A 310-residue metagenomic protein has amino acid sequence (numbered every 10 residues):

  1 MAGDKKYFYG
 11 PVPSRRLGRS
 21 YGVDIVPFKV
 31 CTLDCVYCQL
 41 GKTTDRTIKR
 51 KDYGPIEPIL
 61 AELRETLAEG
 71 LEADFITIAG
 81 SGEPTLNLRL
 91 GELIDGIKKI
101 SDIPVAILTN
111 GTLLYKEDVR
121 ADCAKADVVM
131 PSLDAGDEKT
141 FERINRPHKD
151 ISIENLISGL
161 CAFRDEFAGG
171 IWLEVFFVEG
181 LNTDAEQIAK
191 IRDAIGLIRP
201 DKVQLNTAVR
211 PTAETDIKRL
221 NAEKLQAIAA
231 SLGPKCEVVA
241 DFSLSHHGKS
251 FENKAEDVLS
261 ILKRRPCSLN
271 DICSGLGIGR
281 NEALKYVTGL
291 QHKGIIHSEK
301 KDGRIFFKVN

Functional and structural regions predicted by a protein language model:
M1-R19, L60-A61, A68, A185-N310: Auxiliary Fe-S-binding modules of radical SAM enzymes
R15-I56: Canonical Radical SAM [4Fe-4S] cluster-binding loop centered on the CxxxCxxC motif and its immediate flanking residues
F28, D45, E83-P84, G180-L181: Short strand->helix junction
C38-T43, E72-I76, G136-T140, I171-W172: Short, basic/glycine-rich phosphate-binding loops at helix/coil junctions that contact nucleotide phosphates
G41-I78, L88, E92: Conserved alpha-helical substructure of the radical SAM core
T77-E83, N110-G111: Glycine-rich beta-strand-to-loop/alpha-helix junction loops that act as flexible
L86-A227: Conserved AdoMet/S-adenosylmethionine-binding subsite of the radical SAM
